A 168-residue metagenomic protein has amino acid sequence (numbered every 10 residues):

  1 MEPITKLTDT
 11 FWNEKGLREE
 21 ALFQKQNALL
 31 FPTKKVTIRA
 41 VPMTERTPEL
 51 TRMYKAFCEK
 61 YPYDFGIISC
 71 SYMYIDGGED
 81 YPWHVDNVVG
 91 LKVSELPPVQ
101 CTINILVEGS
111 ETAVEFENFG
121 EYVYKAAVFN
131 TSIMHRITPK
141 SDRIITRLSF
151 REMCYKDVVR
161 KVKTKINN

Functional and structural regions predicted by a protein language model:
M1-Y72, D80: Non-heme Fe(II)/2-oxoglutarate
I67-S69, G78-D80, Q100-N104, E111 (+2 more regions): Extracellular structured ligand-interaction cores
S71-L96: Conserved short histidine dyad/triad with adjacent acidic residue
D80, V88, E108-T112, A127 (+2 more regions): Short, solvent-exposed loop/turn segments at secondary-structure junctions
P82-D86, A113-N118, T138-P139, D157-K161: A short secondary-structure junction signal
Q100, L106-V123: A short beta-strand-loop-beta hairpin characteristic of the jelly-roll/cupin
C101-L106, A126-V128, S141-R160: A short hydrophobic beta-strand segment most commonly corresponding to one strand of the jelly-roll/cupin
N118-H135, K140: Conserved metal-binding segment of the jelly-roll/cupin
